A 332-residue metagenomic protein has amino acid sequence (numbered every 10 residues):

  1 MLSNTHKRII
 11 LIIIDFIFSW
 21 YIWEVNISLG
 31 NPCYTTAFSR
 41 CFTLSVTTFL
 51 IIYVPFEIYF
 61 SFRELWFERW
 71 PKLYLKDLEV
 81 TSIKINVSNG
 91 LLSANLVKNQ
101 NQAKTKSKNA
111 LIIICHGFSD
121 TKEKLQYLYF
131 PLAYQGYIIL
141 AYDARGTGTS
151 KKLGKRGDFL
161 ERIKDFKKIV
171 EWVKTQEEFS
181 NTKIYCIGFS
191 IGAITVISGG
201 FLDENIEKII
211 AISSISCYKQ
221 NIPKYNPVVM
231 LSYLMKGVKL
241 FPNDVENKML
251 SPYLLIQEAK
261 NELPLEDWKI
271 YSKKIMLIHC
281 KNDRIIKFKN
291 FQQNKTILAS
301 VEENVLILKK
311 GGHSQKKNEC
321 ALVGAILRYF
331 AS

Functional and structural regions predicted by a protein language model:
L2-N86, L91-Q100: An N-terminal hydrophobic leader/cap segment in hydrolases
N109, H116-D120: Active-site glycine-rich loops that stabilize anionic/oxyanionic intermediates across multiple enzyme folds
S119-K122, T147-E177: Catalytic nucleophile-loop/oxyanion-hole region of alpha/beta-hydrolase and closely related hydrolase-like folds
Y129-K151: Conserved alpha/beta-hydrolase
G199-P252: Hydrolase active-site cap/lid region
I270-Y271, L277-H279, D283: Short beta-strand/loop motif that positions the catalytic acidic residue of the alpha/beta-hydrolase fold
K273, K287-T296: Short alpha-helix in the alpha/beta-hydrolase fold that links the catalytic acid
G311-A321: Catalytic histidine-centered segment of alpha/beta-hydrolase-like enzymes
